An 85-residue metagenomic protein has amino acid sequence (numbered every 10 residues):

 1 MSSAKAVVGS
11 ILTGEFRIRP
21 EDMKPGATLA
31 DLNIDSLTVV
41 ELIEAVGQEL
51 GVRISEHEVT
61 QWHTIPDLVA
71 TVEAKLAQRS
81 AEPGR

Functional and structural regions predicted by a protein language model:
M1-L32, T38-I43, Q48-R85: Phosphopantetheine-dependent thiolation modules in NRPS/PKS and related acyl-activating systems
